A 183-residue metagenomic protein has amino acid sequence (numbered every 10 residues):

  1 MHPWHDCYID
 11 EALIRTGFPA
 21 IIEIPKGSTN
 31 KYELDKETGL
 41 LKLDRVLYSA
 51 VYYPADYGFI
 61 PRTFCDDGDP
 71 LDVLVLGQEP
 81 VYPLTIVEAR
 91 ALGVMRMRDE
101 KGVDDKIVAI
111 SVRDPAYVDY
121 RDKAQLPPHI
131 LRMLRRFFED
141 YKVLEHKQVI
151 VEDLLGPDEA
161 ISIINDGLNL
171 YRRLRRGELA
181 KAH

Functional and structural regions predicted by a protein language model:
M1-H183: Hydrophobic N-terminal alpha-helices or hydrophobic patches in metabolic proteins across all domains of life
